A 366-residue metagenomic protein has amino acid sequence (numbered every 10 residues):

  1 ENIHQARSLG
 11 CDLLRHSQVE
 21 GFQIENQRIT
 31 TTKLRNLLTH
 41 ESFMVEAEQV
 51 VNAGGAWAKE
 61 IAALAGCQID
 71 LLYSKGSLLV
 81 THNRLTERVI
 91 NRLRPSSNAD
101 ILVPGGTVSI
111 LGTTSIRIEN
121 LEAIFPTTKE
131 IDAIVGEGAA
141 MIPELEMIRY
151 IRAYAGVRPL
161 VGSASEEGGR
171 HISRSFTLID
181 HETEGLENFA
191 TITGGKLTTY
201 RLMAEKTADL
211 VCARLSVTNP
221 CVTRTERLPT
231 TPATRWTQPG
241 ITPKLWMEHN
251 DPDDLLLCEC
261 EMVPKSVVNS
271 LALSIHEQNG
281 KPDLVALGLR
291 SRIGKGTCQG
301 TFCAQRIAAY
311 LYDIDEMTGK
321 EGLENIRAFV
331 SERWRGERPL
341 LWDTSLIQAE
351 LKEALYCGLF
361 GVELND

Functional and structural regions predicted by a protein language model:
E1, Q5, E60-A63, Q68-S77 (+3 more regions): C-terminal catalytic lobe of FAD-dependent flavoproteins
Q5, S17-V19, N36: Flavin (primarily FAD) cofactor-binding/catalytic cores of flavoenzymes
D12-L14, I151: General small-molecule cofactor/ligand-binding pocket signal
R15-T31: A conserved short coil-to-beta-strand element within the FAD-binding core of flavoproteins
R28-K33, T86-V89: Short, hydrophobic/aromatic-rich segments at coil-to-beta transitions
K33-L37, H82: A generic structural motif
L38-Q49, A53: Core beta-strand elements of the Rossmann-like FAD/NAD(P) dinucleotide-binding domain in flavoenzyme oxidoreductases
M317-D366: Low-complexity, small/polar and acidic-rich linker and loop segments
